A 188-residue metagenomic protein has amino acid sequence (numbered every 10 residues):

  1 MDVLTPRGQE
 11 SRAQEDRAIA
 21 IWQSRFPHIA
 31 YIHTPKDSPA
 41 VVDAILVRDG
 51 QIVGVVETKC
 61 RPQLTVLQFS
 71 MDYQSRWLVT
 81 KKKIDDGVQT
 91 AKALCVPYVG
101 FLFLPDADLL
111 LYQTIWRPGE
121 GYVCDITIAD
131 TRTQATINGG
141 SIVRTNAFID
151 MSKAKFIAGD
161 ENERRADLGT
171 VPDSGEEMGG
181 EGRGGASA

Functional and structural regions predicted by a protein language model:
M1-K36: Acidic-basic catalytic patches of nuclease active cores, encompassing PD-(D/E)XK and other metal-cofactor nuclease
D2, P6, A20-S24, V47 (+2 more regions): Non-catalytic C-terminal interaction segments of nucleic acid-processing enzymes
D2-Q9, K59-L110, I115: Catalytic cores of nucleic-acid endonucleases
R12, A40, G54, D173-S174 (+1 more regions): Exposed, low-complexity/repetitive linear segments and helix-based recognition motifs, biased toward charged/polar
E15, S38-A40, K83: Amphipathic coiled-coil/heptad-repeat helices and related helical stalk/stem segments that mediate oligomerization
W22, A44-L67: Conserved catalytic cores of phosphodiester-cleaving nucleases, focusing on short active-site segments
H28-V53: Active-site metal-binding core of divalent-cation-utilizing nuclease and nuclease-like domains
